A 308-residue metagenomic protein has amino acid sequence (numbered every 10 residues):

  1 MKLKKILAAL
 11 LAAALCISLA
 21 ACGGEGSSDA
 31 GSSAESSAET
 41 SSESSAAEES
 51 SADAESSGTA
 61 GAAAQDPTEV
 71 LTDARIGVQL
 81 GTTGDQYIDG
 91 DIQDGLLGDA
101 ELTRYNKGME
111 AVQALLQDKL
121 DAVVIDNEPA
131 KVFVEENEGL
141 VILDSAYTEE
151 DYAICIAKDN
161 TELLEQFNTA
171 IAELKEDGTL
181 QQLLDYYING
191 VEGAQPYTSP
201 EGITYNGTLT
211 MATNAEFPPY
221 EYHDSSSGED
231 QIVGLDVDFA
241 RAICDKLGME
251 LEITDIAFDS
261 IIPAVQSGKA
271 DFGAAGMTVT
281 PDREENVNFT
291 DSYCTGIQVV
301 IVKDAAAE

Functional and structural regions predicted by a protein language model:
L3-E25: Sec-dependent N-terminal signal peptides of Gram-positive bacterial secreted proteins and lipoproteins
A20-E35, S41, A46-A47: Bacterial lipoprotein signal-peptidase II cleavage site
S50, S56-G61, E69, E101-R104 (+5 more regions): Extracytoplasmic small-molecule ligand-binding "clamshell" domains of the periplasmic binding protein/Venus flytrap
E55-L71, N137-T148, K158, R241 (+1 more regions): Acidic, polar ligand-binding/catalytic clefts
G61-G108, N127-K131, M211-P219, E229-D245 (+2 more regions): Bilobed "Venus flytrap"/periplasmic-binding protein-like clamshell domains and structurally analogous long
D66, T83-L102, E138, I142-A146 (+1 more regions): Ligand-binding clefts/hinges and TM-proximal coupling segments of bilobed small-molecule sensing domains
R75, L80-T83, A153-G193, V237-K246 (+1 more regions): Extended ligand-binding regions for polar small-molecule ligands
N127, K131-T169, A194-Y197, A215 (+1 more regions): Periplasmic-binding protein-like
